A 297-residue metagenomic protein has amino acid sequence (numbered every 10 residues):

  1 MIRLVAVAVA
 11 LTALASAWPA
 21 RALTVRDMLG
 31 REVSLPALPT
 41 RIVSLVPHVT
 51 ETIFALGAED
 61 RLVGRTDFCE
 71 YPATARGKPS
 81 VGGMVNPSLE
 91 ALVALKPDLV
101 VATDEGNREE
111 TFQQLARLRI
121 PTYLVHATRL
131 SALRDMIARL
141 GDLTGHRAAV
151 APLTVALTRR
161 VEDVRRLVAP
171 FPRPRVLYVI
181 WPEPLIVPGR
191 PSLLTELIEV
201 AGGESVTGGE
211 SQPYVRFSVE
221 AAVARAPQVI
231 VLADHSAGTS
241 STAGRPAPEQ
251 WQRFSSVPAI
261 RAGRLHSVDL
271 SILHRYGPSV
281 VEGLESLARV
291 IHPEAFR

Functional and structural regions predicted by a protein language model:
V5-S16: Bacterial N-terminal signal peptides
W18-A22: Sec/Tat signal peptide C-region and signal peptidase I cleavage site
L23, T40-L95, L99-G106, V206 (+1 more regions): A short, structured surface patch at a secondary-structure boundary
L23-V25, R31-E32, D98-L99, E109-I186 (+3 more regions): Extracytoplasmic substrate-binding proteins
I42, H48-T52, F68-Y71, P87 (+6 more regions): Solvent-exposed loop/turn segments at secondary-structure junctions within structured extracellular/periplasmic domains
T66, P191-Y214, D234: His/Asp/Glu-enriched short active-site or ligand-binding loop at hydrolase and phosphoryl-transfer sites
L89-K96, L118, F217-A226: Short helices/loops that flank or line small-molecule/ion binding pockets
G106-R117, V229-E249: A ligand-binding cleft/hinge motif common to bilobed small-molecule-binding domains
